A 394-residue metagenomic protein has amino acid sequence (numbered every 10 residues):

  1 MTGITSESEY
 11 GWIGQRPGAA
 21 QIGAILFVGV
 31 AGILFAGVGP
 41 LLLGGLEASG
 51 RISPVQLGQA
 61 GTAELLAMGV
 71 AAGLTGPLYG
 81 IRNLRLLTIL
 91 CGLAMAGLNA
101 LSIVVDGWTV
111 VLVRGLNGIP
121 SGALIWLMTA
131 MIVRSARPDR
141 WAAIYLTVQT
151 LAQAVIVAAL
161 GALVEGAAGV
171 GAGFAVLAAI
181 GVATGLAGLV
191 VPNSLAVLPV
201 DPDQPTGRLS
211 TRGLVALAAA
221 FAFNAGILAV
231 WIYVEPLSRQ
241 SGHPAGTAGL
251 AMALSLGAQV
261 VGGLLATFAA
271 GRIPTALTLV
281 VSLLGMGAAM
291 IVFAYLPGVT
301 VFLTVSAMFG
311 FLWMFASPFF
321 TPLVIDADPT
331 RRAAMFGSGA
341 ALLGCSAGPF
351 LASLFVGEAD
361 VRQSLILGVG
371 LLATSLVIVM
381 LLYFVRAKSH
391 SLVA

Functional and structural regions predicted by a protein language model:
G39-P40, R212-A253, G257-V260: Extracytoplasmic gate region of multi-pass secondary transporters
V70-D106: Conserved MFS/SLC helix-loop-helix module at the cytosolic interface between two early adjacent transmembrane helices
A71-L84, G262-T275, V356: Helix-to-loop junctions at the C-terminal end of transmembrane segments in multipass secondary transporters
G115-V148: Cytoplasmic helix-loop-helix junction between adjacent transmembrane helices in 12-TM secondary transporters
A123-A136, M314-D328: Intracellular juxtamembrane helix-capping segments at the cytosolic ends of symmetry-related transmembrane helices
S135, I144-N193: Helix-loop-helix hairpin linking two adjacent transmembrane segments in secondary transporters
P274-F320: C-terminal transmembrane helical hairpin of 12-TM major facilitator-type secondary transporters
A327-V361, G368: A late C-terminal transmembrane helix in Major Facilitator Superfamily
